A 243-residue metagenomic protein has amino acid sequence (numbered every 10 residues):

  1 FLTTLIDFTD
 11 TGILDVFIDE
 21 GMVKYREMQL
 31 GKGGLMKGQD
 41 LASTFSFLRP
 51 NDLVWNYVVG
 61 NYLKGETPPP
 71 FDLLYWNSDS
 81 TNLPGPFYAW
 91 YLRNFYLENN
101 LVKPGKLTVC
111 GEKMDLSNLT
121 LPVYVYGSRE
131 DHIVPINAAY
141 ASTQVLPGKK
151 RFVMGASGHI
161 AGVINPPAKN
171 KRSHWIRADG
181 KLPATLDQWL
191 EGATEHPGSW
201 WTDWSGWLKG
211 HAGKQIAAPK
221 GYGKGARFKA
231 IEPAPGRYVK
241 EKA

Functional and structural regions predicted by a protein language model:
F1-Y88, N99, K209-A243: Alpha/beta-hydrolase-fold enzymes
I18-Q29, P166-Q188: Acidic, Ser/Thr-rich peripheral helices and adjacent loops at domain boundaries
N77-M114, L121-P122: Mobile cap/lid helix-loop segments that gate and shape the active-site cleft of serine hydrolases
L92, S142, L146-L182: Catalytic histidine neighborhood in serine/cysteine hydrolases with alpha/beta-hydrolase-type architecture
L119, V125-G127, D131: Short beta-strand/loop motif that positions the catalytic acidic residue of the alpha/beta-hydrolase fold
H132-A138: Conserved alpha/beta-hydrolase "acid-adjacent" motif
K181-P197, T202-S205: A conserved mid-domain beta-alpha-beta active-site/ligand-binding segment of alpha/beta enzyme cores
